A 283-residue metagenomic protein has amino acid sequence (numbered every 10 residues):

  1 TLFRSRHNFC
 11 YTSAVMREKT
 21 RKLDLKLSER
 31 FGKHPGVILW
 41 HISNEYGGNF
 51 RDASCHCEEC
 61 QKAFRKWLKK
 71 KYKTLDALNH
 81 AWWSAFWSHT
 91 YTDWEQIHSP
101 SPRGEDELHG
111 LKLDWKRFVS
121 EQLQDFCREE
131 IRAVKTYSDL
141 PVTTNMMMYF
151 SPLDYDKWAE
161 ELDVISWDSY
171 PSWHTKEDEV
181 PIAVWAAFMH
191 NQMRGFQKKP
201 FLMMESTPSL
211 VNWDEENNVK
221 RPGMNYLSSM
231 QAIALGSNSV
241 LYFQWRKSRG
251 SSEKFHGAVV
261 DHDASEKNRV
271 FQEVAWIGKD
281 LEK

Functional and structural regions predicted by a protein language model:
R4-V164, D168-T175, E179-F188: Polysaccharide-binding and catalytic clefts of secreted carbohydrate-active enzymes
T90, W94-I97, L162-D163, Y170-K283: Carbohydrate-binding surfaces of carbohydrate-active enzymes
